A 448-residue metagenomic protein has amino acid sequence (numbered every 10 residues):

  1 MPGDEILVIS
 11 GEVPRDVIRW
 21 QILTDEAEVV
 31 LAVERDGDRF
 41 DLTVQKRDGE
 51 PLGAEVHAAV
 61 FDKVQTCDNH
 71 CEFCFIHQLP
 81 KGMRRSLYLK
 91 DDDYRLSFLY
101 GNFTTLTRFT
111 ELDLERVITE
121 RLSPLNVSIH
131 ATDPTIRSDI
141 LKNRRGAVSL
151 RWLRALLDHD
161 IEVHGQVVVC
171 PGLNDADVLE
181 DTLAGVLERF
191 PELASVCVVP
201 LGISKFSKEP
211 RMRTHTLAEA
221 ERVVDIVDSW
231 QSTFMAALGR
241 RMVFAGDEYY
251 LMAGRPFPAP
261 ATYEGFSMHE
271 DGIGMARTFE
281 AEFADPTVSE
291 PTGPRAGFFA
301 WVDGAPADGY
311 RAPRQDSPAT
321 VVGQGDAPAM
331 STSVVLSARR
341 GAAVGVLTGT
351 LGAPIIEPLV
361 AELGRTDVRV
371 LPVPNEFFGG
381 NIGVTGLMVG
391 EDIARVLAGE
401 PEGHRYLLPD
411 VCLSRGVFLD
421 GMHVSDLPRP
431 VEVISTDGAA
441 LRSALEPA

Functional and structural regions predicted by a protein language model:
M1, G254-A448: Radical SAM enzyme core and accessory elements
M1-R15: Conserved PDZ fold ligand-binding element
G3-I6, L31, C74: Terminal peptide-recognition signature
W20-V56: PDZ-domain C-terminal substructure recognizer with occasional recognition of PDZ-binding tails
G37-R39, D48-E192, G202-W230: Conserved Radical SAM active-site core
P124-N126, E162-H164, S195-C197, M242-F244 (+1 more regions): Structural preference for beta-strand elements that scaffold enzyme active sites
S128-H130, Q166-V168, V199-L201, G246 (+4 more regions): Generic beta-strand/beta-sheet core signal
R137, L173, L193-E219, A237-A261 (+1 more regions): Flexible glycine/acidic-rich beta-alpha junction loops that bind and position SAM and/or redox cofactors in anaerobic
